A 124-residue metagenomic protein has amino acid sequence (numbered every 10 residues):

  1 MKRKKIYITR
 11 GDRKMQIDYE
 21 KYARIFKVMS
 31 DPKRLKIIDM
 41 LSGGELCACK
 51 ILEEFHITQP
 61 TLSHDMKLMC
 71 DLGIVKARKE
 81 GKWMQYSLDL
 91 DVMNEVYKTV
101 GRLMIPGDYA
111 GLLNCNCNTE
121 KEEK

Functional and structural regions predicted by a protein language model:
M1-K2, G11, S30, K79: Short, low-complexity interaction segments enriched in Ser/Thr/Pro/Gly
K2-K21, L90-K124: Amphipathic alpha-helical dimerization/coiled-coil segments that flank or bridge DNA-binding/regulatory modules
I17-P60, E80-M93: N-terminal helix-turn-helix DNA-binding core of bacterial DNA-binding proteins
E45-L46, C70, G101: Residue-level detector of secondary-structure transition/capping positions
E53, C70-D71: Alpha-helical residues within the helix-turn-helix
D65: Residues within the DNA-recognition helix of helix-turn-helix
